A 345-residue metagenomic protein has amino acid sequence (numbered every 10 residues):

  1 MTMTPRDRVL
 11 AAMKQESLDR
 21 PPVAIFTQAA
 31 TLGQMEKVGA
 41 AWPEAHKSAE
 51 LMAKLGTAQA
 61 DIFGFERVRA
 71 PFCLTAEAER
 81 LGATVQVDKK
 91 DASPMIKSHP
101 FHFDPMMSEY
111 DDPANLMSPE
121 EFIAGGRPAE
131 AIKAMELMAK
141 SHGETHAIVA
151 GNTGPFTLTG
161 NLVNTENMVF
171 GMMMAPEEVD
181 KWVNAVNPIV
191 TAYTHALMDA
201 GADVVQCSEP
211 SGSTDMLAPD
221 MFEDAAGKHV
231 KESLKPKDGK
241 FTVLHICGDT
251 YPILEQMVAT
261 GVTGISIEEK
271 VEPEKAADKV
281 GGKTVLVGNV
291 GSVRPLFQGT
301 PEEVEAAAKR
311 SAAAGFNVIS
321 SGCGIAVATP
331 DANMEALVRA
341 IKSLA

Functional and structural regions predicted by a protein language model:
M1-G33, V38, W42, L55 (+4 more regions): Active-site loop segments of alpha/beta catalytic cores
K37, Q59-D61, F65-L74, E79: Active-site loop/lid in soluble adenylation, ligation, and acyl-transfer enzymes
K37-H46, V85-D88: Short, surface-exposed loop/helix-turn segments at secondary-structure junctions that function as lids/hinges flanking
P43-A53, D61-F63: Short, structured active-site "lid" loops
H46-K47, F72, C247: Active-site nucleophile and cofactor-binding loops and adjacent substrate-binding regions of central metabolic enzymes
C73-E121, T145: A contiguous, low-structure linker/loop signature
